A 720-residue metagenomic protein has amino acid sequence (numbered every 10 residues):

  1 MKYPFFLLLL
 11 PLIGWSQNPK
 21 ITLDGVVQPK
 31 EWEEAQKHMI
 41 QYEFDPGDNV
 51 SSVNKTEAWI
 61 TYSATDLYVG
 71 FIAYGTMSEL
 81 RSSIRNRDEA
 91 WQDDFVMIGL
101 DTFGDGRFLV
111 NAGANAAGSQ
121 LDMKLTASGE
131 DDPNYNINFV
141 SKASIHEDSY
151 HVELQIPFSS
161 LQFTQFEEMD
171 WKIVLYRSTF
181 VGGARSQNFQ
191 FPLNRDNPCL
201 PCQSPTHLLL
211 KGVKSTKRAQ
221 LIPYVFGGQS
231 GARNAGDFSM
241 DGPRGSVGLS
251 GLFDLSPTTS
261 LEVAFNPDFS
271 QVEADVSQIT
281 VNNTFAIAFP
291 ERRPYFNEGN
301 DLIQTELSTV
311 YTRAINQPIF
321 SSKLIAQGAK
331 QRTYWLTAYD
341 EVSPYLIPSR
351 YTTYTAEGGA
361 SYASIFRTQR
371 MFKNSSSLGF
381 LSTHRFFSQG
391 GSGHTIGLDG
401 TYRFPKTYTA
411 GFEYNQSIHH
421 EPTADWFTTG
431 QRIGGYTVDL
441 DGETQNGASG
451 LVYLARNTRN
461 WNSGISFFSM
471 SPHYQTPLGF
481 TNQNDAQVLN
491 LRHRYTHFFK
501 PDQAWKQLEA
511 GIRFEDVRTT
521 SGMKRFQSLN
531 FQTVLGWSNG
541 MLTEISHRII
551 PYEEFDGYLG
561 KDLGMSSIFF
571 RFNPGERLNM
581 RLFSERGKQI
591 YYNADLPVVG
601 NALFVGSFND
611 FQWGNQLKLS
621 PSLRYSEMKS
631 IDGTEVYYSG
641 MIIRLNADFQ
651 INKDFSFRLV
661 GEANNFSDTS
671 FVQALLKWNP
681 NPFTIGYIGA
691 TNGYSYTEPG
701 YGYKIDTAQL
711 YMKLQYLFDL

Functional and structural regions predicted by a protein language model:
Y3-L12: Sec-dependent N-terminal signal peptides
W15-Q369, G390: Structural preference for beta-rich elements and adjacent junctions enriched in aromatics
S51, Y62, W91, I145-E147 (+14 more regions): Surface-exposed coil/turn segments at beta-strand junctions on protein surfaces, enriched
L154, M240-G242, S260, F269-F514 (+1 more regions): Catalytic-domain carbohydrate-binding cleft regions of carbohydrate-active enzymes
L161-M169, K211-A219, T258, K330 (+8 more regions): Short loop/turn motifs that connect adjacent beta-strands in outer-membrane beta-barrel proteins
L193-K214, S343-I396, T401-R403, T543-N593 (+3 more regions): Outer-membrane beta-barrel transmembrane domain signature of Gram-negative proteins, especially the mid-to-C-terminal
K214-L261, A363-Y436, D502, G511 (+4 more regions): Surface-exposed extracellular loop regions of Gram-negative outer-membrane beta-barrel proteins
Q317-I319, E413-L720: Exposed, low-structure sequence patches enriched in small/polar residues
